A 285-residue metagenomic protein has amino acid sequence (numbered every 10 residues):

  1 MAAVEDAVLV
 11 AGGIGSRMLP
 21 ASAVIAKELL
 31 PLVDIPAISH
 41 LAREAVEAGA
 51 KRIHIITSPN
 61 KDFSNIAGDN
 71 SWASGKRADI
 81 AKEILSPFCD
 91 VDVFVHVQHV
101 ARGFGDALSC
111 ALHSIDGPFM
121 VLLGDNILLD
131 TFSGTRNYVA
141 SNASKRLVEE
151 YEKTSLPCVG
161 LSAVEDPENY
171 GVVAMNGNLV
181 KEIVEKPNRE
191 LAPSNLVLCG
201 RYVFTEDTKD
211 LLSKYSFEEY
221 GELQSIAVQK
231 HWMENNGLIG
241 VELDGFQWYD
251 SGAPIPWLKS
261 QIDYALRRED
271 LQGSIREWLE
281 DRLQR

Functional and structural regions predicted by a protein language model:
A2-L9, R17, I35-L122, L128-L129: Conserved N-terminal catalytic core of the sugar/cofactor nucleotidyltransferase
G15-P20, E168: Short N-terminal binding/cap micro-motifs at the start of the first secondary-structure element
A23-S39: Short catalytic helix/loop segments, enriched in acidic residues and glycine and frequently bearing histidine
L29, V173-M175, G240: A structural signal for short hydrophobic beta-strand segments in well-ordered beta-sheet cores
A81-D92, E150, M175, H231-M233: Short, conserved catalytic or adaptor-binding loops enriched in Gly and charged residues
D130-P167: Conserved donor-nucleotide/metal-binding helix-loop-beta segment in metal-dependent transferases, i.e., the alpha-helix
S133-A140, S144, V148, L179-E277: Catalytic-core segments of class I nucleotidyltransferases/pyrophosphorylases that form NMP-activated intermediates
E168-E182: Conserved catalytic core of nucleotide-sugar-dependent glycosyltransferases
